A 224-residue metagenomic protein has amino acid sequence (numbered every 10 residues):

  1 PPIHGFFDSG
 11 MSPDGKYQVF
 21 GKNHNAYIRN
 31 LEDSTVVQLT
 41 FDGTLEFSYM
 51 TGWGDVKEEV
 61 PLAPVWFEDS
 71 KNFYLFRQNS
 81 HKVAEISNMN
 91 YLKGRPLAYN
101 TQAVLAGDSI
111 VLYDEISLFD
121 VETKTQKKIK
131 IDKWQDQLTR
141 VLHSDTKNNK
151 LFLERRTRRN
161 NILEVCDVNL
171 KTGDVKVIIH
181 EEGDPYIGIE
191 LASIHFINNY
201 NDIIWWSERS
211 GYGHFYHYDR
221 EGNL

Functional and structural regions predicted by a protein language model:
P2-E46, W134: A conserved hydrophobic secondary-structure block that centers on an alpha-helix together with its immediately flanking
I3, L45-P61, W134-R140, G183-L191: Short glycine-/Asp-/Thr-/Trp-enriched loop segments that recur within the blades of beta-propeller repeat domains
S9, L142-S144, S193-H195: Beta-rich, blade/repeat-based domains predominating in secreted/periplasmic proteins but also intracellular
Y17-N25, N30, A63-V65, Y74-S80 (+6 more regions): Beta-strand C-termini and the immediately following turn/loop, strongest in propeller blades
L31-S34, D120-K124, N169-G173, D219-N223: Short loop/turn segments that connect beta-strands within beta-propeller blades
T35-Q38, W66, Q126, D174-V177 (+1 more regions): Residue-level detector of beta-propeller blades
V36-P64, L75-I129: Predominantly five- to eight-bladed beta-propeller fold
T40-G43, K130-K133, I179-G183: Short loop/turn motifs that cap or connect beta-strands within the blades of beta-propeller-type repeat domains
